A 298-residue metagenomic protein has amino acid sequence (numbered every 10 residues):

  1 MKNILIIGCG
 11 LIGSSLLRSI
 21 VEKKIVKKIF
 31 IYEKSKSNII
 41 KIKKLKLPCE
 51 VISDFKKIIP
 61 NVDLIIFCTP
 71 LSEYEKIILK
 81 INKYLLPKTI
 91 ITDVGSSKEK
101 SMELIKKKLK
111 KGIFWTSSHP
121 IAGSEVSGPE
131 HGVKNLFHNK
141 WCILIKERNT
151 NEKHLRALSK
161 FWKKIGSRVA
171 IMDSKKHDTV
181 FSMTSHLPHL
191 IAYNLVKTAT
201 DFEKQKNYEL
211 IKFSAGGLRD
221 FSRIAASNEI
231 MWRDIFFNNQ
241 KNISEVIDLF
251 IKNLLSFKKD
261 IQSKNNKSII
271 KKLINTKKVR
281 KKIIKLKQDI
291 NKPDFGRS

Functional and structural regions predicted by a protein language model:
M1-P60: NAD(P)+-binding Rossmann beta1-loop-alpha1 motif at the extreme N-terminus of oxidoreductases
N3, K27-K28, F114, W141 (+1 more regions): Residues at the starts of beta-strands that form the adenosine-phosphate
K56-L85, T89-I90: Rossmann-like NAD(P)-binding element
C68-P70, G95, K146: Glycine-rich, N-terminal phosphate-binding loop of Rossmann-like dinucleotide-binding domains
I77-E130: Rossmann-like NAD(P)(H) cofactor-binding subdomain of soluble oxidoreductases
K134-D220: Internal alpha-helical scaffold of NAD(P)-dependent oxidoreductase catalytic cores
N207-N275: Interdomain hinge/lid region at the active-site interface of Rossmann-like NAD(P)-dependent oxidoreductases
